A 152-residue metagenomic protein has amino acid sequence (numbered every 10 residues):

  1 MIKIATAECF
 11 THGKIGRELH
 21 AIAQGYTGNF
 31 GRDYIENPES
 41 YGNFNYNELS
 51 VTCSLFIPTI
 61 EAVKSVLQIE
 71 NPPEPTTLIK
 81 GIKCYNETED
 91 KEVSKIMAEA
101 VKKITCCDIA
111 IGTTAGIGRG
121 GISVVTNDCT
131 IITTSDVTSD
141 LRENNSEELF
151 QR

Functional and structural regions predicted by a protein language model:
M1-R152: Short alpha-helical segments enriched in small residues
